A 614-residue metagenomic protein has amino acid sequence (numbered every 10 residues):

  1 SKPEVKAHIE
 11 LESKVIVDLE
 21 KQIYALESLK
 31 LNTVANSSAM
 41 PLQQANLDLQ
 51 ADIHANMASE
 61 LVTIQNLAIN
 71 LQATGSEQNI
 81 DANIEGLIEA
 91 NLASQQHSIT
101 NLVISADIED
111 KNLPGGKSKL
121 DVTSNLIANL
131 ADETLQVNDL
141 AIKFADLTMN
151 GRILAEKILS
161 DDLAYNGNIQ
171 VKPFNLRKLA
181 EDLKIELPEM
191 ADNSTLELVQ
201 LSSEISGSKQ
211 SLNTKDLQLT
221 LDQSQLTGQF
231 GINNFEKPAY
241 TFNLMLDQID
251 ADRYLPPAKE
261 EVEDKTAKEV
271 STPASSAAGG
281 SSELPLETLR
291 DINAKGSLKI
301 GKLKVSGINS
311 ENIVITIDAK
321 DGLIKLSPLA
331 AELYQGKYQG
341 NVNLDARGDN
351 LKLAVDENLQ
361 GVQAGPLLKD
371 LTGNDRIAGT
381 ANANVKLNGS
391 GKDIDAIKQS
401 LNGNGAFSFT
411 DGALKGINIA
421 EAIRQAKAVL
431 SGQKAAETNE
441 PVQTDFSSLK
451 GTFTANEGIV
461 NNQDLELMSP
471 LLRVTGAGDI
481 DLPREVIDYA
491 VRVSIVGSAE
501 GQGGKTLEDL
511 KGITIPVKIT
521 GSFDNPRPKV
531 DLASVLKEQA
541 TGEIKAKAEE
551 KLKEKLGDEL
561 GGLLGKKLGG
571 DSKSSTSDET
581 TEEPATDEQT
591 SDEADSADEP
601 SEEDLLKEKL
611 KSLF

Functional and structural regions predicted by a protein language model:
K2-E12, K21-Q50, H54, S59-D81 (+11 more regions): Small-residue helix/turn framework positions
I53, I88-A90, S276-S281: Extended, low-complexity, charged intrinsically disordered regions
L255, A274-G301, V305, D595-D604: Intrinsic low-complexity, intrinsically disordered segments
A267-P285, L430-V442: Surface-exposed acidic, glycine/proline-enriched linker/cap segments that occur as 15-30-residue helix-coil
L532-F614: Protein-protein interaction and targeting regions used for scaffolding, dimerization, and localization
